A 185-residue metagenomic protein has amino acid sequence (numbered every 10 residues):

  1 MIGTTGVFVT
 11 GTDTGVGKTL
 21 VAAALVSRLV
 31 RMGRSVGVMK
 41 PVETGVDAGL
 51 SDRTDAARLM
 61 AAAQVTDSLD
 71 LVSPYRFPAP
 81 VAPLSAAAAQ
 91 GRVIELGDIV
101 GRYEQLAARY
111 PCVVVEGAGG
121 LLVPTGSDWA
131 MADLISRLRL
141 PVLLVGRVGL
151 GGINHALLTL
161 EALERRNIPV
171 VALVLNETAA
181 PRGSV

Functional and structural regions predicted by a protein language model:
M1-V9, G15: Extreme N-terminal, non-catalytic leader segments that precede Walker-type/kinase nucleotide-binding cores
G3-G6, L20-V93, G97, R102-Q105: N-terminal phosphate/diphosphate-binding loop that engages ATP/GTP or pyrophosphate donors across diverse enzyme folds
T10, F77-A79, C112: Intrinsically disordered, low-complexity regions enriched in small/polar residues
D13-G15, A88-V93, T125: Active-site mouth loops of central-metabolism enzymes
G15, L25, R31, Q105 (+2 more regions): Conserved catalytic-core segment of NTP-binding enzymes
A62-V65, Y110, L138: A broad structural signal for alpha-helix termini and local helix breaks/kinks
